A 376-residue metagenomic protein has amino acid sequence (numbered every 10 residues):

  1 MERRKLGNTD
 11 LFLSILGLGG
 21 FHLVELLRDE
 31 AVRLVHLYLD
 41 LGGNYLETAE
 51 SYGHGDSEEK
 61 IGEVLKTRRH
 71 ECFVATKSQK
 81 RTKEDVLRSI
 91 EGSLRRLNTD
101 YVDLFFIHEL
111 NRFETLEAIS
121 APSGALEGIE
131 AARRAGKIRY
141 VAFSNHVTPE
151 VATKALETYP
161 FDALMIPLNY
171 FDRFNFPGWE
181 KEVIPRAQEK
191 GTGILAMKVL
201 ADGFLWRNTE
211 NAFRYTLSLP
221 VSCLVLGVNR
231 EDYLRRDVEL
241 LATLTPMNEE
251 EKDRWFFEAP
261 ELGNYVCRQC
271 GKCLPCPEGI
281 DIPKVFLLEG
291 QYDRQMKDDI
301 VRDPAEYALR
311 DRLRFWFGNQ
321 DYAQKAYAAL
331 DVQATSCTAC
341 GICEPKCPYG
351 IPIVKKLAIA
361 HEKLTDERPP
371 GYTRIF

Functional and structural regions predicted by a protein language model:
M1-C72: N-terminal binding-site loop/beta-alpha segment at the start of enzyme catalytic domains that lines or forms
L6, L18, L46, I61 (+10 more regions): Conserved, mostly hydrophobic/aromatic
L13, L46, E71-C72, T99-V102 (+3 more regions): Local beta-strand N-terminus motif with an aromatic residue
G17-D29, A75-D85, L116-A118, L205-R207: Active-site mouth loops of central-metabolism enzymes
G19, A49, F105-H108, S144 (+3 more regions): Conserved residues at the C-terminal ends of beta-strands
D29, H36, K83-L195, L200-A201: Glycine/proline-rich, positively charged, aromatic-decorated active-site loop/lid region on the catalytic face
L39, N44, E63, E182-A196 (+1 more regions): Structured C-terminal cap/extension of enzyme domains
Y45-S51, A75-T76, R139-F143, A196 (+2 more regions): Short catalytic-loop micro-motif centered on adjacent basic/acidic residues
